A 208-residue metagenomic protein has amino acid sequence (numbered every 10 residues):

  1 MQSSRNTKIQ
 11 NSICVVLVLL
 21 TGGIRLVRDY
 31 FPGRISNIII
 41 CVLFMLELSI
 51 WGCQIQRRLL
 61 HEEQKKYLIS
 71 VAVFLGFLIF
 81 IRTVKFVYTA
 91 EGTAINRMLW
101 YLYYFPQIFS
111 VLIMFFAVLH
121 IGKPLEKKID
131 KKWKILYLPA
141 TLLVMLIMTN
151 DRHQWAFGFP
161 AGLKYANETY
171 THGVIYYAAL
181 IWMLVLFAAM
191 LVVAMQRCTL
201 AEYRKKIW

Functional and structural regions predicted by a protein language model:
Q2-I79, C198-I207: Membrane-proximal first intracellular loop
N6-Q10, L119-G122, I129-D130, N150 (+2 more regions): Alpha-helix initiation/capping motif
G22-G23, G33, G52, G76 (+5 more regions): Residue-identity detector for glycine
Y30-L43, L143-V193: Extracellular-loop-to-transmembrane junctions of the mid-late helices
F31-M45, H61-N150: Individual alpha-helical transmembrane segments in multi-pass integral membrane proteins
R57-F80, Y101, K132-P139, T169-W208: Alpha-helical transmembrane segments of multi-pass integral membrane proteins
F86-T89, H120-K127, Q154-A161, Y165 (+1 more regions): Perimembrane helix-loop junctions in membrane proteins
